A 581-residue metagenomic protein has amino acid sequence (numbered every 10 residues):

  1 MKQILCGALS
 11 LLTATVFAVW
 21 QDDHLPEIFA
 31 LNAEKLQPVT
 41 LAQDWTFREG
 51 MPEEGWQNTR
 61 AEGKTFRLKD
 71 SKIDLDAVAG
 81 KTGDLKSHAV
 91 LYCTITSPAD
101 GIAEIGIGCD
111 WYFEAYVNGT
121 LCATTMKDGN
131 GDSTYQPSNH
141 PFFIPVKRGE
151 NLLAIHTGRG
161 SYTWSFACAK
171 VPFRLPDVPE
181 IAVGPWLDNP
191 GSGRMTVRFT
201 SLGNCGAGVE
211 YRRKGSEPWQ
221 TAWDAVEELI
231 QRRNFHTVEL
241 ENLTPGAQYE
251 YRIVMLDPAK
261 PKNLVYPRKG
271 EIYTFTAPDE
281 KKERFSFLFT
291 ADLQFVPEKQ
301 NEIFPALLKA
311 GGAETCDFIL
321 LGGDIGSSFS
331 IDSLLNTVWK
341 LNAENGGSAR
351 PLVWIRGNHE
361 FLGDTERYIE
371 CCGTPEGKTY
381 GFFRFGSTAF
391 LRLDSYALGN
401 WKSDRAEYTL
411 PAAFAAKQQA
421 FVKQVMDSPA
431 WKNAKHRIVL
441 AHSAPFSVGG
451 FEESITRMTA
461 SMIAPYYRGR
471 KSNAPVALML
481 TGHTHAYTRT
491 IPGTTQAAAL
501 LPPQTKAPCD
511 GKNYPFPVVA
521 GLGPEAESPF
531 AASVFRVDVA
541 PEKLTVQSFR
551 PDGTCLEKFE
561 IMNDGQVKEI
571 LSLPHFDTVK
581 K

Functional and structural regions predicted by a protein language model:
A18-K81, L152-D177, N204, R212: Accessory carbohydrate-binding/adhesion or oligomerization-edge regions at the termini of glycan-active proteins
S97, G101-Y116, L153, V439-L440: Aromatic-lined ligand-binding clefts that engage carbohydrates, nucleic acids, or primary amines
A99-D100, K147-R148, P245-G246: Surface-exposed loops/turns
Y116-C168, R232-F235, E239-E241: Beta-strand-rich ligand-recognition modules
P176-T379, S454-A474: Divalent metal-dependent phosphoesterase catalytic cores across multiple superfamilies
A182-T196, T200, A207-V209, Y487-K580: Binuclear metal-dependent phosphoesterase catalytic core
E250-T274, S333-D427, M458, M462-S472 (+2 more regions): Extended active-site neighborhood of metal-dependent phosphoesterases/phosphodiesterases
G326, M426-G450: Short acidic, glycine-rich surface-loop motifs adjacent to enzyme active sites
